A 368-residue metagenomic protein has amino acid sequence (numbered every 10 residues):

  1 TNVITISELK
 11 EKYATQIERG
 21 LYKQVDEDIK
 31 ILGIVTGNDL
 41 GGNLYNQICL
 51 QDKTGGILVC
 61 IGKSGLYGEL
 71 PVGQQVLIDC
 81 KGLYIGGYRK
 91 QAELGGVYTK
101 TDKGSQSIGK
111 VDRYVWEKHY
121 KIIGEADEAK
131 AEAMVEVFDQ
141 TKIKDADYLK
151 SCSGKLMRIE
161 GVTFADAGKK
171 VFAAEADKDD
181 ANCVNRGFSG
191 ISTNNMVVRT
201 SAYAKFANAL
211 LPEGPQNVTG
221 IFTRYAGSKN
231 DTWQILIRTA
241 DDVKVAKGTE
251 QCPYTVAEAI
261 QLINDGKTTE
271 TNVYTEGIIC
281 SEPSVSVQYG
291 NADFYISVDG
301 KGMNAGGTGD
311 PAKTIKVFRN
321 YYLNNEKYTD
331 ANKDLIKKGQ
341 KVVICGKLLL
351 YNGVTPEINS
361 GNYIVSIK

Functional and structural regions predicted by a protein language model:
T1-K368: OB-fold nucleic-acid-binding modules
